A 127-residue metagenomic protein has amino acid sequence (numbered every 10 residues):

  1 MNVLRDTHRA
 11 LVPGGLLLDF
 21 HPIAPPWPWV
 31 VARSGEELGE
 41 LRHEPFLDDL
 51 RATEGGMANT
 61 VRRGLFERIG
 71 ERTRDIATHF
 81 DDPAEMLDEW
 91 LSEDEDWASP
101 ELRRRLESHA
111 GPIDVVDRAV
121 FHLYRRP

Functional and structural regions predicted by a protein language model:
N2-L16: A short glycine-rich, Lys/Arg-flanked "PGG" loop and its adjoining helix->strand segment in the class I
V3, E37, T53-M57: Internal, well-ordered alpha-helical segments in soluble enzyme and binding-protein domains
L4-H8, M57-A58, R103: Short amphipathic alpha-helical segments and helix-helix/interface helices
T7, D19-H21, F80: Long, contiguous hydrophobic alpha-helical segments, chiefly transmembrane helices and signal peptides
V12, F20, V30-V31, D48-M57 (+1 more regions): Conserved short hydrophobic patches within well-ordered secondary structure
L16-D48: Conserved class I S-adenosyl-L-methionine
R42-E67: Active-site capping/gating segments
N59-P127: Conserved Class I S-adenosyl-L-methionine
